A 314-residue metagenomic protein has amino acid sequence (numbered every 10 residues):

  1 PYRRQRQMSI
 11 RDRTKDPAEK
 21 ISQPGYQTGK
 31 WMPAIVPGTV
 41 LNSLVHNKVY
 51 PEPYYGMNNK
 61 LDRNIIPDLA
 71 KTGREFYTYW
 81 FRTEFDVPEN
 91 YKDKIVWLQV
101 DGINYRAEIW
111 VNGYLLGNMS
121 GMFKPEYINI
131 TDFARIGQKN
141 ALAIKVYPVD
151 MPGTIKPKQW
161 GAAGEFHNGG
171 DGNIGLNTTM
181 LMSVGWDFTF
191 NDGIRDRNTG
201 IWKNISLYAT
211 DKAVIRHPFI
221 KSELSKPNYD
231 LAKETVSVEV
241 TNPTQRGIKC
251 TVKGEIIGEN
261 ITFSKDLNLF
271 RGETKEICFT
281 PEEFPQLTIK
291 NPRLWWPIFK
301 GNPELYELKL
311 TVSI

Functional and structural regions predicted by a protein language model:
R3-Q7, R11-I314: Secreted/periplasmic carbohydrate-active enzymes, especially glycoside hydrolases
